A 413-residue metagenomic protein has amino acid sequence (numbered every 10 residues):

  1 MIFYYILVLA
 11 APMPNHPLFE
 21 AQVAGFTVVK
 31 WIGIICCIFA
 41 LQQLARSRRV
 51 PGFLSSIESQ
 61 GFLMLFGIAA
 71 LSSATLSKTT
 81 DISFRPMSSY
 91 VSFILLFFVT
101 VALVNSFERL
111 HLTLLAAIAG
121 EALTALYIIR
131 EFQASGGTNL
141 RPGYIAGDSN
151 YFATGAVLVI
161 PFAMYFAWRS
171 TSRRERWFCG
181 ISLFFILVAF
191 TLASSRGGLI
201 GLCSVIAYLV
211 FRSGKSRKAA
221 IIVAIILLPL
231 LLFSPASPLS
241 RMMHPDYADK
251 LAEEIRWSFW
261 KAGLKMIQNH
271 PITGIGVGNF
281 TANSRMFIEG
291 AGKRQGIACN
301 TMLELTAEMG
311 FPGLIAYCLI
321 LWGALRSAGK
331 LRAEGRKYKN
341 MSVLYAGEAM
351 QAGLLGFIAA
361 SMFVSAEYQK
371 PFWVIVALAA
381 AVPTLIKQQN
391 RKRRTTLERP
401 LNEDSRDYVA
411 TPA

Functional and structural regions predicted by a protein language model:
M1-S72, D81, N105-L115, A167-W177 (+5 more regions): Transmembrane signal-anchor hairpin modules in multi-pass inner-membrane enzymes, especially those that act on
L9-A21, T306-M309, M341-P383: Membrane helix-loop boundary segments at the extracytoplasmic
F19-A21, T75-F84, G143-Y144, T191-L192 (+1 more regions): Membrane-interface helix caps and helix-loop-helix hairpins in membrane proteins
V23-I32, R85-S89, I145-V157, G197 (+2 more regions): Membrane-interface micro-motifs in multi-pass membrane enzymes
C36-A40, M64-T75, V91-V99, R109-T138 (+8 more regions): Alpha-helical transmembrane segments of multi-pass inner-membrane proteins
R46, I129-R130, V188-A193, V210-A252 (+5 more regions): A membrane-periplasm/extracellular boundary helix in multi-pass inner-membrane enzymes that assemble envelope glycans
G136-I145, S240, D246-K261, K265-N269 (+3 more regions): Long extracytoplasmic/lumenal interhelical loops at the membrane interface of multi-pass membrane proteins
K218, M309-G353, A379, T384: Hydrophobic transmembrane alpha-helices and their immediate junctions
